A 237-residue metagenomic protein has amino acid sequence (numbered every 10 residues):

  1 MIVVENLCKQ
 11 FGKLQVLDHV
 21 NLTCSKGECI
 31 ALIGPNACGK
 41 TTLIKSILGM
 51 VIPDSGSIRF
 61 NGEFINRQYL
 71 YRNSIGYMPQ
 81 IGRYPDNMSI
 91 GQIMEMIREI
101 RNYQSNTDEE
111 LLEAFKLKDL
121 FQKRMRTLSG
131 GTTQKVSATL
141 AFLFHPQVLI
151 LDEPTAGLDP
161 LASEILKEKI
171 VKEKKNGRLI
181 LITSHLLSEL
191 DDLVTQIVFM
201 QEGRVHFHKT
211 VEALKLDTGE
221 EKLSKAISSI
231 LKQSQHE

Functional and structural regions predicted by a protein language model:
I33-P35: The feature captures the beta-strand-to-loop junction immediately N-terminal to the Walker
L48: Helix-to-loop junction immediately C-terminal to a conserved catalytic motif
G56-Y71: Conserved ABC transporter NBD signature motif
E95, S105-L120: Conserved ABC ATPase "signature" region
L149-E153: Catalytic Walker B motif of ABC-type/P-loop ATPase nucleotide-binding domains
